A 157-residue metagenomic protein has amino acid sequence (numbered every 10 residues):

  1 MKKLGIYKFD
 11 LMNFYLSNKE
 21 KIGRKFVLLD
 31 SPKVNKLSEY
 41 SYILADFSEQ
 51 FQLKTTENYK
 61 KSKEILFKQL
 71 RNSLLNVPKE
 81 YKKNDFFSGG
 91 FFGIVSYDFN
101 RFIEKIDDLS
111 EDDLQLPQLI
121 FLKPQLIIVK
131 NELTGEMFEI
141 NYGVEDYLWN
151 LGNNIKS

Functional and structural regions predicted by a protein language model:
M1-S157: Signature of the chorismate-utilizing enzyme
